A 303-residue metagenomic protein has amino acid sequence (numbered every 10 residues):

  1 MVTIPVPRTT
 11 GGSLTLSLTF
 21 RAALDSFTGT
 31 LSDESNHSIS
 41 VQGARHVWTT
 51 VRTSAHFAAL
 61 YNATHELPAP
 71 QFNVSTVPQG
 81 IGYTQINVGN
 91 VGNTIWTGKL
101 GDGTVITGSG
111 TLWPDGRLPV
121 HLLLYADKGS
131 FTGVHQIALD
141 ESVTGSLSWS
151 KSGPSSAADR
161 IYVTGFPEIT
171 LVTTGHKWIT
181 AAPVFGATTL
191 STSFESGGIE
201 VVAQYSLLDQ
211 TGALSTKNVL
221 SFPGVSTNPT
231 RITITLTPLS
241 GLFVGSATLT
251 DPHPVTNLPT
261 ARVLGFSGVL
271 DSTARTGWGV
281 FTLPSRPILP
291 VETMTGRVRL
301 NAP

Functional and structural regions predicted by a protein language model:
M1-P303: Mature soluble binding/inhibitory domains
